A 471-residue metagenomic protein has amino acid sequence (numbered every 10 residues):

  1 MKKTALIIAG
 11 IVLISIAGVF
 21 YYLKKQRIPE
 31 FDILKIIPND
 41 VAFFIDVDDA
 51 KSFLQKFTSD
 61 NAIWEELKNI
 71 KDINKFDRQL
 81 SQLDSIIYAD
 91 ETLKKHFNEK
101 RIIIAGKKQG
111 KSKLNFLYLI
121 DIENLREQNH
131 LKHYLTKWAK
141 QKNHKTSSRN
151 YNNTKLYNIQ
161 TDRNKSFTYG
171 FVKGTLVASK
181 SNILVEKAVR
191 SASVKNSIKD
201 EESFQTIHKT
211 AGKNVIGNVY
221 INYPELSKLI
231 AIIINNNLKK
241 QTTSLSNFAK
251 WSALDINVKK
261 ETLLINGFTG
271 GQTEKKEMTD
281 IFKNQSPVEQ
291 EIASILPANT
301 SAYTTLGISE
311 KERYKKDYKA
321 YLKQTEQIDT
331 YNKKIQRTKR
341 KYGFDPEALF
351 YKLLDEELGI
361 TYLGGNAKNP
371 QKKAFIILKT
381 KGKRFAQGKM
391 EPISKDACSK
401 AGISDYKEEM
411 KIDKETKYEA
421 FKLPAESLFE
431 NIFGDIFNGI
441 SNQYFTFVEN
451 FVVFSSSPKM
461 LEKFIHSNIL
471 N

Functional and structural regions predicted by a protein language model:
K2-L6, I14-N158, F204-F248, L263-K373 (+1 more regions): Structural boundary/hinge residues at secondary-structure and domain interfaces
D40-A42, R101, K113-L117, S166-F167 (+4 more regions): Short, surface-exposed beta-edge/turn micro-motifs
I122-E127, K180-L184, T380-R384, S457-M460: Helix N-cap motif at beta-to-alpha junctions
T146-N150, T168-G170, L254-I256, E408-I412 (+1 more regions): Short, exposed beta-strand/loop patches in secreted or surface proteins that constitute
T161-A231, F433-N471: A conserved glycine-rich beta-strand in the N-terminal activation segment of trypsin-fold
G267-T269, L306-I308, Y362-G364, L378-T380 (+3 more regions): Active-site proximal loops enriched in glycine and acidic residues that flank catalytic Cys/His/Asp and coordinate
L353, I412, T416-I440: Flexible, glycine/threonine-enriched loop-and-boundary segments that flank and lead into catalytic domains of large
P370-K372, F385-K389, G402, E419-F421 (+3 more regions): Extended hydrophobic-aromatic, low-complexity segments
